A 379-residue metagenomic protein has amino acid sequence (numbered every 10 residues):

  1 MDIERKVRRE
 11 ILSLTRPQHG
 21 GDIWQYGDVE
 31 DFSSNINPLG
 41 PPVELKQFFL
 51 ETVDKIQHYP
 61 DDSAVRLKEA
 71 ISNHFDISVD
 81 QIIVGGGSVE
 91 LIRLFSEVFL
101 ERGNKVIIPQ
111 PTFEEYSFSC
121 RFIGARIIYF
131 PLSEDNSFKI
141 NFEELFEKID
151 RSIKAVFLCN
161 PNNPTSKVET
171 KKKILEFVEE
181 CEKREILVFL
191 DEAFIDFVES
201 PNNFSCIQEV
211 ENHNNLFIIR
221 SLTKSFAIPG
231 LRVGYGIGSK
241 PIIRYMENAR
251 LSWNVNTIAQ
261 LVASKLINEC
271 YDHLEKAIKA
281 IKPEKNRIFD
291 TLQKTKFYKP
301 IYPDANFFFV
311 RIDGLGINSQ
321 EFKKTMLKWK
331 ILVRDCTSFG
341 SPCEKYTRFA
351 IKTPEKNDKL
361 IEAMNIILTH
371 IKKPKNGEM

Functional and structural regions predicted by a protein language model:
M1-H58: N-terminal "arm"/small-domain region of PLP-dependent enzymes with the aminotransferase-like
V65-K105: Phosphate-binding glycine-rich loop
V98-S119: Conserved PLP-anchoring active-site segment centered on the Schiff-base-forming lysine
I123, K183-R184, H213, T295 (+1 more regions): Helix C-cap/helix->beta junction micro-motif
I128, E134-V198: Active-site phosphate-binding strand-loop segment of PLP-dependent enzymes
N215-I301: PLP-dependent aminotransferase class I/II
I281-K282, T295-W329, T347: Conserved PLP-binding catalytic core of the aspartate aminotransferase-like
K328-W329, S338-M379: PLP-dependent enzyme catalytic core of the Aspartate aminotransferase-like
